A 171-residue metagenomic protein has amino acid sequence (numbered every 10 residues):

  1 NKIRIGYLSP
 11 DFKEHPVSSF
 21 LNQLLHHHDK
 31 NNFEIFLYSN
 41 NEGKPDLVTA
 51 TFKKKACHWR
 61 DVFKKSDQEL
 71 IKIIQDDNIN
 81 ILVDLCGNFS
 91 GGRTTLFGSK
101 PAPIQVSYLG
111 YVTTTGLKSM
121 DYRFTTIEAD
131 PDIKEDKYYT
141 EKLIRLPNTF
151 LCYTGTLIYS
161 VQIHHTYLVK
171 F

Functional and structural regions predicted by a protein language model:
N1-I3, Y159-F171: Nucleotide-sugar donor-binding and catalytic loop/hinge architecture of NDP-sugar-dependent glycosyltransferases
N1-M120, T125-D136, T140-R145, C152: Conserved nucleotide-cofactor-binding alpha/beta core module
P103, P147, H165-L168: Proline-rich low-complexity regions
G155-T156: Intrinsically disordered or highly flexible coil/loop and linker segments, enriched in small and charged/polar residues
